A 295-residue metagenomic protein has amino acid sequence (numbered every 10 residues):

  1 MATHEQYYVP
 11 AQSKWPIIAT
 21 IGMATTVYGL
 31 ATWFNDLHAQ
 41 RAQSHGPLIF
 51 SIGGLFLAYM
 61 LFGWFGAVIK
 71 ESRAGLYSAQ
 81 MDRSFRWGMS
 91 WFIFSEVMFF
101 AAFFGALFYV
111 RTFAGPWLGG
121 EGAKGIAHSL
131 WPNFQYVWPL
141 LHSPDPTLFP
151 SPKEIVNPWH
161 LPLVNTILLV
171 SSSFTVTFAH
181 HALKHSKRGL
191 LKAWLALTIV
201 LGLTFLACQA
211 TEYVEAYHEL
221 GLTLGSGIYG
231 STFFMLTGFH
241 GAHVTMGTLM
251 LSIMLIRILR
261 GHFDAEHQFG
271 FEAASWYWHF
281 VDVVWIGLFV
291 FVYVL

Functional and structural regions predicted by a protein language model:
M1-L295: ...captures the hydrophobic TM-helix bundle architecture rather than a specific catalytic motif, and can also fire on
